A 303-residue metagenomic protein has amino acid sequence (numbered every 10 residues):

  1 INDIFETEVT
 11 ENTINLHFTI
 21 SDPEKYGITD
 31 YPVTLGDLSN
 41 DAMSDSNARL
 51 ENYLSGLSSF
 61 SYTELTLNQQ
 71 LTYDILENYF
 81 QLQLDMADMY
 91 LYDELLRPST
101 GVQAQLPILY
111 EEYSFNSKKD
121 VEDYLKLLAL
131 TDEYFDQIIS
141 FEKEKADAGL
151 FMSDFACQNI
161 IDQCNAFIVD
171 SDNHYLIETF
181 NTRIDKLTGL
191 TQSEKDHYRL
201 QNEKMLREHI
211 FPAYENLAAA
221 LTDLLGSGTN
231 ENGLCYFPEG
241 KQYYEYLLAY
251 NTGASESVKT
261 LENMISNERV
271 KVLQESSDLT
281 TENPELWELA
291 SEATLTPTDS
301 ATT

Functional and structural regions predicted by a protein language model:
I1-T303: N-terminal maturation segment of proteins
